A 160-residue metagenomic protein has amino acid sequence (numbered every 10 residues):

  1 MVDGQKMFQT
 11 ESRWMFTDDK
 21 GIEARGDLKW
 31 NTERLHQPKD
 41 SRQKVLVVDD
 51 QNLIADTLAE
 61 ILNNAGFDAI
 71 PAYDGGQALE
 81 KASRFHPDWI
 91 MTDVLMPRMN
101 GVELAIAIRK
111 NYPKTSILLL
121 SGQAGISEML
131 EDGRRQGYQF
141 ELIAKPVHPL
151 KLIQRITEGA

Functional and structural regions predicted by a protein language model:
M1-K44, H148-A160: Non-catalytic signal-transmission and effector/linker regions of two-component phosphorelay proteins
D56-N64: Charged docking surfaces used in two-component/phosphorelay signaling
G66-Y73, K81, I143: Short hydrophobic/Thr-rich beta-strand motif most characteristic of the beta2 strand and flanking loop of CheY-like
D74-Q77, N100-L104: Acidic catalytic/metal-coordinating carboxylates
F85-M91: Active-site beta3 strand of CheY-like receiver
M96: Receiver (REC) domain active-site loop signature in two-component systems and cognate sites in sensor histidine kinases
E103, A124-A144, L150-R155: Alpha4 helix (beta4-alpha4-beta5 surface) of REC/receiver domains from two-component response regulators
L120-G122: Hydrophobic/aromatic residues positioned on beta-strands within the core alpha/beta folds
